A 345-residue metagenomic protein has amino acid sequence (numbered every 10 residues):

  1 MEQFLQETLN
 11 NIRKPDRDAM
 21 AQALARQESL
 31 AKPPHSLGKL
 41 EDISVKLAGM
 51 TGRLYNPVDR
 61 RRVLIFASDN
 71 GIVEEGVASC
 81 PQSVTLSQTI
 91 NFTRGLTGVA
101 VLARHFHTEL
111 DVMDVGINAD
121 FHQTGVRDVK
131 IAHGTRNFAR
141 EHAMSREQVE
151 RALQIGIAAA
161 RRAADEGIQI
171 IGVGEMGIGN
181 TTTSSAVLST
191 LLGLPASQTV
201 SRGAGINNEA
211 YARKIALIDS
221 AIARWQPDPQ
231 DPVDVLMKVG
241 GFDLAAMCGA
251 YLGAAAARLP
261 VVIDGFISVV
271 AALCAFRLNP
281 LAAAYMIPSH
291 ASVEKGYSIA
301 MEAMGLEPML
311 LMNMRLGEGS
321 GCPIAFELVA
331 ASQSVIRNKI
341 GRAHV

Functional and structural regions predicted by a protein language model:
M1-R342: N-terminal loops that bind phosphate or other acidic moieties and the adjacent beta-alpha structural core
